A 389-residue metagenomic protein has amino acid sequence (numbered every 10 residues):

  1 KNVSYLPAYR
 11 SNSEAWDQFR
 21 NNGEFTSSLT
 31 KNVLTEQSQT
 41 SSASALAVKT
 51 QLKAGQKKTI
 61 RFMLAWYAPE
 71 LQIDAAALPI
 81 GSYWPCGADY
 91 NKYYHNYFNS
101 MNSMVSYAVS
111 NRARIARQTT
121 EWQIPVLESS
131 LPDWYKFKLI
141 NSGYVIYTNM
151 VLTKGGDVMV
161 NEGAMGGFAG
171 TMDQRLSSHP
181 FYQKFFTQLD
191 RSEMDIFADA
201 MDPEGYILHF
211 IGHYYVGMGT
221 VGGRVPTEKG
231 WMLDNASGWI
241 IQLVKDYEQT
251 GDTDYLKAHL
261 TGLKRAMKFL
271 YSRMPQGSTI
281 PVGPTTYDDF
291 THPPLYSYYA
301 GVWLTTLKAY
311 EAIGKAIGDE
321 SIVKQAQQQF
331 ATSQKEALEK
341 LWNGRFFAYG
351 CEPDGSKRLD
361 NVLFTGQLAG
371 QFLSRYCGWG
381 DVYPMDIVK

Functional and structural regions predicted by a protein language model:
K1-Q37: A contiguous, surface-exposed recognition patch within enzymatic or periplasmic domains that forms
T26-K49, Q56, I60-M63, Y67-E70 (+4 more regions): Substrate-binding groove/exosite segments of carbohydrate-active enzymes
I73-A75: Beta-strand acidic-aromatic groove motif in beta-rich domains, primarily in extracellular
A77-I80, W84, Q329: Aromatic sugar-binding interfaces of carbohydrate-active proteins
P132-D133, L152-T153, M159-V160, L176 (+2 more regions): Catalytic cores of carbohydrate-active enzymes
P203, K245-D252, K268-G277, A309-A316: Conserved helix-loop functional segments at active or binding sites
E228, L233-W239, L243, L263-G277 (+1 more regions): Structured alpha-helical segments in the cores of large, soluble enzyme domains
